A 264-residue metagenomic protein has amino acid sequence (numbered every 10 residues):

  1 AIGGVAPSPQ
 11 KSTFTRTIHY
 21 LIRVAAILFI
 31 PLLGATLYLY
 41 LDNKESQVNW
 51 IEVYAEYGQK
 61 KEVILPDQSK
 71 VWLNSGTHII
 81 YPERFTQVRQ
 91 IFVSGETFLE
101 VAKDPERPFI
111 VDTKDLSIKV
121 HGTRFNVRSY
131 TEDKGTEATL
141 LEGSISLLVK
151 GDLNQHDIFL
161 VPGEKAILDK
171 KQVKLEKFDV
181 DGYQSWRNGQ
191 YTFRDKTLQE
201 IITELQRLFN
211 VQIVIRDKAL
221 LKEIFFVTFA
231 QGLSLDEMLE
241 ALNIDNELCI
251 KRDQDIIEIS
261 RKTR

Functional and structural regions predicted by a protein language model:
G4-R264: A residue-level detector for the "anchor" residue at the start of short, highly conserved motifs
